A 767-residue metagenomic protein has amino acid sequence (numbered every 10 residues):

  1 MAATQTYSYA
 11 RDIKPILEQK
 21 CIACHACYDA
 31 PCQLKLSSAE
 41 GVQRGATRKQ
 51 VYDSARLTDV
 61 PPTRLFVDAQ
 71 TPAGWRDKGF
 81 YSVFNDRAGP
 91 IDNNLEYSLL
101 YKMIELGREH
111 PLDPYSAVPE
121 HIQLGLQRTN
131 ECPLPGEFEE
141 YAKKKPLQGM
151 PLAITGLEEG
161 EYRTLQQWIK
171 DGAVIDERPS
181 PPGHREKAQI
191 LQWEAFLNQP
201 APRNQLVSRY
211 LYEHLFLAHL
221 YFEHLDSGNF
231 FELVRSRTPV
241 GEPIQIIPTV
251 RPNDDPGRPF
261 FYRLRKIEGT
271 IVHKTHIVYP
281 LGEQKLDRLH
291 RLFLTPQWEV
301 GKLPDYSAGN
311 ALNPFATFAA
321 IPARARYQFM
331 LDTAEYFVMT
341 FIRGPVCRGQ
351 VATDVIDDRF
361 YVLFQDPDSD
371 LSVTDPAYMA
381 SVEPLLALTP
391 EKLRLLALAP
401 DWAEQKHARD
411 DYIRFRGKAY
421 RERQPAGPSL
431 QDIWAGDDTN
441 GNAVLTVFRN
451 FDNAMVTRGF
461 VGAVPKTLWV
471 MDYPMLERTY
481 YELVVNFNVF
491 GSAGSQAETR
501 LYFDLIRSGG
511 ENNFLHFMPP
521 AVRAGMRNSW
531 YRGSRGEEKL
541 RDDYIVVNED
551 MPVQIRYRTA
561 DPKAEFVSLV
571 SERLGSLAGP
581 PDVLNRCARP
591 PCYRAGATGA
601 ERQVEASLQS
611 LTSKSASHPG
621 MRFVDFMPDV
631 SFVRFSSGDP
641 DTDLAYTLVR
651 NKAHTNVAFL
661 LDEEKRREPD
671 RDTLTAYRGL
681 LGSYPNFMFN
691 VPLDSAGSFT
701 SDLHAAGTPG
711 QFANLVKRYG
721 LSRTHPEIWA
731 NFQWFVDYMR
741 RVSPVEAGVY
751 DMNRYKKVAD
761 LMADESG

Functional and structural regions predicted by a protein language model:
M1-G767: Aromatic- and Gly/Pro-enriched helix-to-coil junctions and flexible linker segments
